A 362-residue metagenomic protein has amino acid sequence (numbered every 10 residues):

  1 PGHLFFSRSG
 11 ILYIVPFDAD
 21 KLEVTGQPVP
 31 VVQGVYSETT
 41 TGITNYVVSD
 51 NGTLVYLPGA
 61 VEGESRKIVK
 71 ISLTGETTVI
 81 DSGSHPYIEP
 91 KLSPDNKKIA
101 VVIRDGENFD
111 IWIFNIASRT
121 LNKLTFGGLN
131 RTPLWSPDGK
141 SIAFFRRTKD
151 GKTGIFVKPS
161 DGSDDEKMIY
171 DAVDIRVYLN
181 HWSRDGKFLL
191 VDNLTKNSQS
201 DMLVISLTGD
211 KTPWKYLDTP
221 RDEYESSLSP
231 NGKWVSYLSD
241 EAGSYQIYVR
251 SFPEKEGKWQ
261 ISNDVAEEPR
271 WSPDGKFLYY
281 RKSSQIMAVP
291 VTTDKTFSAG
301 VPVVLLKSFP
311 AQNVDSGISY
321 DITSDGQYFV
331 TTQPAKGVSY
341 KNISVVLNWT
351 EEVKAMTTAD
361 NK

Functional and structural regions predicted by a protein language model:
P1-S7, V35-V55, G83-V102, K123-R147 (+4 more regions): Conserved beta-propeller blade repeats
G2-P30, T53, A60-V79, K98 (+11 more regions): Beta-propeller blade-edge and WD-like acidic-aromatic loop motif
T331: Redox-cofactor binding/interface segments in oxidoreductases and associated redox assembly factors
